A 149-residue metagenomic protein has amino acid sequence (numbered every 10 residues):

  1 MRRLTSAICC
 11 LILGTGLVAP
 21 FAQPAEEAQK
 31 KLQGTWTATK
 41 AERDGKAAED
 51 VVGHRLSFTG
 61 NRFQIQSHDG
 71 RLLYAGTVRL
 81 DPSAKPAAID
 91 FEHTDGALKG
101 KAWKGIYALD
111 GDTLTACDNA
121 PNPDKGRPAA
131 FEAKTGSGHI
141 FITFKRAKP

Functional and structural regions predicted by a protein language model:
M1-S6: Positively charged n-region of N-terminal signal peptides that target proteins for export
A7-A19: Bacterial N-terminal signal peptides
A22-T37: N-terminal helix-cap/turn-to-beta initiation motif at the start of protein domains
L32, E49, T143-R146: Preferential activation on post-signal-peptide N-terminal prodomains/segments of secreted or lumenal proteins
Q33, V52-G53, F58-T59: A generic "structured core" feature
T37-D50, N61-A133: Contiguous, well-ordered beta-strand patches that form the walls/edges of small beta-barrel/beta-sandwich domains
G136-P149: C-terminal partner/receptor-binding element of secreted or periplasmic proteins
